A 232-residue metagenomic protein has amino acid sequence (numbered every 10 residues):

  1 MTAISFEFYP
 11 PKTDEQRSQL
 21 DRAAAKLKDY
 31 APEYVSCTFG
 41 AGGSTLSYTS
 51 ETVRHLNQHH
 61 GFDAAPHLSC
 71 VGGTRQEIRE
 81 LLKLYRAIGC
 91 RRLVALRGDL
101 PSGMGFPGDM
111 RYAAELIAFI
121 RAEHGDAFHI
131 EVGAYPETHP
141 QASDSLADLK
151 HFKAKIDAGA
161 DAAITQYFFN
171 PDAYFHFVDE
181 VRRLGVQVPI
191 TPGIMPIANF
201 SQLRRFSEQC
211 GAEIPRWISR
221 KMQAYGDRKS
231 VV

Functional and structural regions predicted by a protein language model:
M1-C37: Conserved N-terminal beta1-alpha1 strand-loop-helix module at the mouth
M1-K12, L56-A65, R121-Q141, D148 (+1 more regions): N-terminal small/glycine-rich loop or linker at the start of catalytic domains across soluble metabolic enzymes
I4-P10, E33-C37, A64-L68, L93-A95 (+4 more regions): Hydrophobic faces of well-ordered beta-strands that scaffold small-molecule active sites in alpha/beta enzyme cores
D14-L27, T49, R75-K83, S143-A154: Short, acidic/polar
A31-E51, G98-G108, D161-F177: Glycine-rich, proline-tolerant flexible connector loops at the mouths of alpha/beta enzymes
G43-H67, M110-V132, F175-I194: Alpha-helix-loop-beta-strand connector modules within alpha/beta enzyme cores
C70-L84, P107-Y112: Glycine-rich anion/phosphate-binding loops
V231-V232: Conserved small/polar residues in nucleotide/adenosyl-binding loops
